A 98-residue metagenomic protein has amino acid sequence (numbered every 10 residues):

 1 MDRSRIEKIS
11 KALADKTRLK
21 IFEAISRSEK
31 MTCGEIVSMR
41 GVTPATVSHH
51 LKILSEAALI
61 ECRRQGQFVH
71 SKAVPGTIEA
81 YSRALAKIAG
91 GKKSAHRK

Functional and structural regions predicted by a protein language model:
M1-I6, E23-R27, P75-K98: Amphipathic alpha-helical dimerization/coiled-coil segments that flank or bridge DNA-binding/regulatory modules
S4-A45, Q65-T77: N-terminal helix-turn-helix DNA-binding core of bacterial DNA-binding proteins
K16, L54, A80, A84: Solvent-exposed, charged/polar functional surfaces in cytosolic regulatory/catalytic domains
E23, L51-K52: Core alpha-helical elements of the protein kinase catalytic domain, predominantly the helix directly N-terminal
K30, A58-L59: Short hinge/loop at the helix->beta-strand junction immediately C-terminal to the helix-turn-helix recognition helix
S38, H49, S55-E56: Alpha-helical residues within the helix-turn-helix
S48-H49, A95: Intrinsically disordered, low-complexity cationic segments
